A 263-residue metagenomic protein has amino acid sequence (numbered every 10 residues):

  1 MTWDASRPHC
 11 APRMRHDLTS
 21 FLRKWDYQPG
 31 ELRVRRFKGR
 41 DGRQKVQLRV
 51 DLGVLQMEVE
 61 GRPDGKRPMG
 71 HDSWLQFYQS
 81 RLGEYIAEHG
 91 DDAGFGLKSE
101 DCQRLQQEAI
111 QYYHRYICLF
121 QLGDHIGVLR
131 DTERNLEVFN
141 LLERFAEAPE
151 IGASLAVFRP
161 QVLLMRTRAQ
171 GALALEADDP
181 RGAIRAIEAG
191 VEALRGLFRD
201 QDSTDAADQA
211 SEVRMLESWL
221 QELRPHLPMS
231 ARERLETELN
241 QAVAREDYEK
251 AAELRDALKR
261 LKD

Functional and structural regions predicted by a protein language model:
M1-A11: N-terminal amphipathic/basic-hydrophobic helices that include classical n-h-c signal peptides and signal-anchor
C10, R15, F21-E31, K38-R49 (+7 more regions): N-terminal cationic and glycine-rich segments that engage phosphates or anionic surfaces
C10-L142, E188: N-terminal alpha-helical interaction modules that lie
G94-A109, I151-L163, Q221-A231: TPR-adjacent "capping" and linker segments in tetratricopeptide-repeat scaffold/adaptor proteins
L97, D101, F120, D124-G127 (+3 more regions): Non-transmembrane, amphipathic alpha-helical segments
Y112-Y113, D131, P160, T167 (+1 more regions): TPR repeat positional signature
R115-L119, G123, L164, A169-A174 (+1 more regions): Conserved small-residue packing positions in alpha-helical repeats and bundles
H125, R130-A153, G190-Q209, D256-D263: Short, charge-rich amphipathic alpha-helical segments embedded in non-transmembrane helical bundles/solenoids
